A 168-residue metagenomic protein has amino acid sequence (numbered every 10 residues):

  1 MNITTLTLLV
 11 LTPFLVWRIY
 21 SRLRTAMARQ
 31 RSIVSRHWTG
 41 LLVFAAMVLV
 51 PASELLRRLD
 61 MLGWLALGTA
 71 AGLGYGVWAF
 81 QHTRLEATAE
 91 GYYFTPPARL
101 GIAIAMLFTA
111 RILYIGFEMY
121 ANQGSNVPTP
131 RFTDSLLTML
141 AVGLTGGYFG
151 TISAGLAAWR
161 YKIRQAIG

Functional and structural regions predicted by a protein language model:
M1-F14, L62-G72: Structural signature of hydrophobic alpha-helical transmembrane segments
M1-T5, P51-G63, F132: Helix-coil boundary and interhelical linker segments in multi-pass alpha-helical membrane proteins
V16-Q30, A79-E90, A154-Y161: C-terminal ends of transmembrane helices
A28-L42, L62-T69, G91-R99: Cytoplasmic-side transmembrane-helix entry/capping segments in multi-pass membrane proteins
H37-L56, L107: A generic, lipid-embedded transmembrane alpha helix
R57-T83, T95-P96: Alpha-helical transmembrane-segment detector that highlights a single hydrophobic TM helix and its immediate
L73-A89, G101-E118: C-terminal halves and exits of single transmembrane alpha-helices
A103-G168: C-terminal membrane-adjacent module
